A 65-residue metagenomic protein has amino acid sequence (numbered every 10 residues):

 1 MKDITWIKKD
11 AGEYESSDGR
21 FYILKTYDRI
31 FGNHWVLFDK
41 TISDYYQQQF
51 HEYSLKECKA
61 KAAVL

Functional and structural regions predicted by a protein language model:
M1-L37: Short N-terminal "domain-start" leader segments that mark the transition from disordered tails or signal peptides into
E13-E15, K40-K61: A short, exposed loop/beta-hairpin motif centered on an aromatic-Gly-Thr core
V64-L65: Short arginine-rich
